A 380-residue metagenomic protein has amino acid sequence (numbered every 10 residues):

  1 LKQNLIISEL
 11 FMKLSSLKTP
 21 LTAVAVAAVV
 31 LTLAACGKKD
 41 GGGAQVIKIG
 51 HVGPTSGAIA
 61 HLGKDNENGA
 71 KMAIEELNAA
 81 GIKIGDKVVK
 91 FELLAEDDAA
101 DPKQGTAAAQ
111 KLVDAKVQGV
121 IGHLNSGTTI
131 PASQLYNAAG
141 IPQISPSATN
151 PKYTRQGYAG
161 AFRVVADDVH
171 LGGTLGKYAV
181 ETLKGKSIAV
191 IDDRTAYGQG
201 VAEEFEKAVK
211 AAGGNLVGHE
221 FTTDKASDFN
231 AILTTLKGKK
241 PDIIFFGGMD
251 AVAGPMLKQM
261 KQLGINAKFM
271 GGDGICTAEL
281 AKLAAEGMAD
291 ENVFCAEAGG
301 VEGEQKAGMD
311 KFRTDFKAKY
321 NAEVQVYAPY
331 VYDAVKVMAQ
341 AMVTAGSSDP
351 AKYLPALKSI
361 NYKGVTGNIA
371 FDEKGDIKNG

Functional and structural regions predicted by a protein language model:
I6-P20, V26, L33-G380: Extracytosolic ligand-binding ectodomains
